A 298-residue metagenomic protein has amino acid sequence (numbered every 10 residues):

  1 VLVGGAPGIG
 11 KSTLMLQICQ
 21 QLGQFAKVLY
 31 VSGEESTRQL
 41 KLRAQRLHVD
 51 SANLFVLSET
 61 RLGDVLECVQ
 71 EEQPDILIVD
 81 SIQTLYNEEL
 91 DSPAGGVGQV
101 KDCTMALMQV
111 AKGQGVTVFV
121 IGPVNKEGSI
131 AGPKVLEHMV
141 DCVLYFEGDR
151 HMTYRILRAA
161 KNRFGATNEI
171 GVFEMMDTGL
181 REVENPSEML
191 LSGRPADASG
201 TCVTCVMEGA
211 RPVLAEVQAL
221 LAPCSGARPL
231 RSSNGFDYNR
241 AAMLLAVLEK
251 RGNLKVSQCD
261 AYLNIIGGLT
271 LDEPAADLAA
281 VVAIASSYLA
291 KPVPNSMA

Functional and structural regions predicted by a protein language model:
G5, N87-A94, N125-K126, S187 (+3 more regions): Short hinge/gating elements
A6-I9, T13-Q109, K250, D260 (+1 more regions): Conserved inter-motif catalytic segment of the P-loop NTP-binding fold
P7-I9, E34-R38, R46-V49, T60-D64 (+9 more regions): Conserved nucleotide-binding/hydrolysis micro-motifs of P-loop NTPases
G8-S12, G33-E34, E59, D75 (+7 more regions): Conserved phosphate/pyrophosphate-binding and hydrolysis machinery centered on Walker-type P-loop NTPases, extending
A44, S129-M139: Short regulatory helix/loop adjacent to the ATP-binding pocket of P-loop NTPases
Q70-L77, Q83, M139, G148-Y238: Conserved P-loop NTPase
G98-F119, P123, M139-R150, E249 (+1 more regions): Substrate-engagement module of ASCE P-loop NTPases
L230-A298: Terminal-proximal interaction/regulatory segments of ATP-powered molecular machines
